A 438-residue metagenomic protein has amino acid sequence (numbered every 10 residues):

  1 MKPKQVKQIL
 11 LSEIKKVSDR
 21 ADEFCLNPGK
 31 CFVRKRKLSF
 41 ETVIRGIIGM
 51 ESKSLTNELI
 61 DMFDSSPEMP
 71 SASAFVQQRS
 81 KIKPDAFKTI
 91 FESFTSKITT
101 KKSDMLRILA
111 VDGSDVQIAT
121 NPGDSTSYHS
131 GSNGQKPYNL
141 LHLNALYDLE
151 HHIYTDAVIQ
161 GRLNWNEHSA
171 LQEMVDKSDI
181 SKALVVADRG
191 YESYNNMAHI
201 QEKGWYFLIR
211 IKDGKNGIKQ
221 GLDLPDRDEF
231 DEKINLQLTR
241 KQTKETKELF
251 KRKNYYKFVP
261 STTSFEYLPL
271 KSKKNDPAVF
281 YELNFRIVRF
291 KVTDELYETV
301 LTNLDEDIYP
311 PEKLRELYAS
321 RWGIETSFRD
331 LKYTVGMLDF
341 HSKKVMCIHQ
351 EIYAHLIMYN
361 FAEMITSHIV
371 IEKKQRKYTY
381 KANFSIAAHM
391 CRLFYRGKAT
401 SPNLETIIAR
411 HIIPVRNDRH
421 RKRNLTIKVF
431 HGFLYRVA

Functional and structural regions predicted by a protein language model:
M1-L55, D61-M62, S66-M69, F75-I82 (+5 more regions): Single, function-defining residue in the core of a domain
F91-S96: Glycine/small-residue-rich loop that forms an oxyanion/phosphate-binding "nest" at active or ligand-binding sites
R107-L109: Conserved beta-strand elements of the Class I
H129: Extracytosolic and intramembrane catalytic regions of membrane-associated proteins in envelope/secretory systems
